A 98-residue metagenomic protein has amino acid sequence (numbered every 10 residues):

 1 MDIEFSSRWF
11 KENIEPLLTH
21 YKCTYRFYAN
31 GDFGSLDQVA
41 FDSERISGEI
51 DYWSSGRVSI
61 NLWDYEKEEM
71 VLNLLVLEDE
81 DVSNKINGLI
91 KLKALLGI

Functional and structural regions predicted by a protein language model:
M1-E44, E66-S83: Negatively charged, low-complexity tracts enriched in Asp/Glu with abundant Ser/Thr
F33-L36, V58, I90: Compositionally biased, intrinsically disordered low-complexity regions
I46-G48: Short, charged/polar, Gly/Pro-enriched secondary-structure boundary elements
D51-S55: Short beta-strand micro-motifs enriched in acidic
V58-Y65: Short, surface-exposed beta-strand/strand-loop-strand elements in extracellular ectodomains
V76-I98: Amphipathic alpha-helical binding modules
